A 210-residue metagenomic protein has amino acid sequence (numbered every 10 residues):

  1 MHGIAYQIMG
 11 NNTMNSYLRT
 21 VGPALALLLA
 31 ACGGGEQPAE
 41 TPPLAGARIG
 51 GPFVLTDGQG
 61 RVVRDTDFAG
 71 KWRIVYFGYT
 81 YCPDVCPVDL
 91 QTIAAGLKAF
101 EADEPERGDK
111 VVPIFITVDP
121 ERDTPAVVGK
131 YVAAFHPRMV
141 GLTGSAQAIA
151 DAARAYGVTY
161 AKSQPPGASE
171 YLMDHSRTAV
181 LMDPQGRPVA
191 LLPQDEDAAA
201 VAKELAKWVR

Functional and structural regions predicted by a protein language model:
N12-G22: Bacterial N-terminal signal peptides that target proteins for export
L28-A31: C-terminal motif of bacterial Sec signal peptides marking the signal peptidase cleavage site
G33-E40: Bacterial lipoprotein signal-peptidase II cleavage site
F53-R73: A short beta-strand-turn-helix
T66-D89, I93: Short active-site neighborhood of thiol/selenol oxidoreductases, capturing the structured segment around
W72, L90-F115: Conserved helix-turn-beta segment immediately C-terminal to the redox Cys motif in thioredoxin-like folds
G129-S176: Short, internal strand/loop/helix patches that form the active-site neighborhood or redox-interaction surface
P166-R210: Thiol-/selenol-based redox modules, centered on thioredoxin-like and closely related oxidoreductase domains
